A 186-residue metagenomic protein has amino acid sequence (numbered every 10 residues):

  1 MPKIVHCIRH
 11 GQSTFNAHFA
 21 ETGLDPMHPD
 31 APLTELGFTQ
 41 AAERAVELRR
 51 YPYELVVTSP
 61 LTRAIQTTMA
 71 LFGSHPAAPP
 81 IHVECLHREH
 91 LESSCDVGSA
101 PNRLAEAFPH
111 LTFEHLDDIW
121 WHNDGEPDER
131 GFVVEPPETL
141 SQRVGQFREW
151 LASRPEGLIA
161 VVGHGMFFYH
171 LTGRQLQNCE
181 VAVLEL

Functional and structural regions predicted by a protein language model:
P2, Q142-L186: Active-site-adjacent alpha-helix immediately C-terminal to a catalytic or transition-state-stabilizing loop
P2-H82, C179-A182: Active-site-proximal alpha-helix that buttresses catalytic centers in soluble enzyme cores
G11, T58-T62, C85-H87, L116 (+1 more regions): Short, well-ordered beta-to-alpha junction loops that form the rim of enzyme active sites and present histidine/acidic
T14-H18, P26-P32, H75-Q142: Phosphate-handling substructures
G37, A41, V56, L104 (+2 more regions): Conserved anionic group-binding/transfer micro-motifs
E47, A70-H75, R103, A107 (+2 more regions): Alpha-helical structural signal in soluble globular domains
R50, G73-A77, E106, H110 (+1 more regions): Secondary-structure boundary motif
